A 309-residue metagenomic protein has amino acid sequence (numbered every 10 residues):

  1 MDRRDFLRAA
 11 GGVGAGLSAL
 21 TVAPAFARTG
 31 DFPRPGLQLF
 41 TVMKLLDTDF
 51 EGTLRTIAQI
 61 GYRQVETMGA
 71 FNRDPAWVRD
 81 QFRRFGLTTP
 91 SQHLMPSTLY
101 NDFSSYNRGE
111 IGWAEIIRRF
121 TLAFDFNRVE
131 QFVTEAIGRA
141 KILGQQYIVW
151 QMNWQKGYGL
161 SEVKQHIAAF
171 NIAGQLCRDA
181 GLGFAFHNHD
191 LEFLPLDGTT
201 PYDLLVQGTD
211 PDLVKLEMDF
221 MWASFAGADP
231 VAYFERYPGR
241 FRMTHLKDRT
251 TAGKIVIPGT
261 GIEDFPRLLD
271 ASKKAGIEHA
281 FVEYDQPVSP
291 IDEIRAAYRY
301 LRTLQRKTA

Functional and structural regions predicted by a protein language model:
D2-I142, R178, L182, G239 (+1 more regions): N-terminal pre-domain/capping segments
R4-T21, A25-G36, M43-A58, T199-P201 (+2 more regions): Histidine-acidic metal/acid-base catalytic patches
A19, S104-K215, I291: Active-site acidic/histidine proton-transfer and metal-coordination neighborhood in alpha/beta enzyme cores
P35-Q38, V65-T67, T89-L94, I148-W150 (+4 more regions): Hydrophobic faces of well-ordered beta-strands that scaffold small-molecule active sites in alpha/beta enzyme cores
M43-T48, E66-W77, S97-N101, D125-V129 (+5 more regions): Acidic-and-aromatic substrate-binding clefts and catalytic sites of carbohydrate-active enzymes
